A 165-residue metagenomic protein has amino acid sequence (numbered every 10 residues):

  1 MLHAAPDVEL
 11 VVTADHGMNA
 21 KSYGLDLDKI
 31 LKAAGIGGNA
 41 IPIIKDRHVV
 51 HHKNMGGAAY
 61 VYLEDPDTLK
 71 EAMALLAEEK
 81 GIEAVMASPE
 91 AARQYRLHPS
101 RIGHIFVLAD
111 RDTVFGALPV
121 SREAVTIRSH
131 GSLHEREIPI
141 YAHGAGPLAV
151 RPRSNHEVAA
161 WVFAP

Functional and structural regions predicted by a protein language model:
M1-L31, V107, I140: Metal-dependent active-site segment of extracytoplasmic phospho-/sulfohydrolases and closely related
H16, A34, H130: Short glycine-rich loop/turn motifs that provide flexible caps or phosphate-binding loops at active sites
K21-S22, N39, F115-A117: Short helix/loop capping segments that flank catalytic or ligand/cofactor-binding pockets
I30-K45: Acidic, His- and aromatic-enriched active-site or binding-groove loops in soluble protein domains that engage sugars
K45-A164: Active-site neighborhoods of enzymes that stabilize oxyanions during catalysis
